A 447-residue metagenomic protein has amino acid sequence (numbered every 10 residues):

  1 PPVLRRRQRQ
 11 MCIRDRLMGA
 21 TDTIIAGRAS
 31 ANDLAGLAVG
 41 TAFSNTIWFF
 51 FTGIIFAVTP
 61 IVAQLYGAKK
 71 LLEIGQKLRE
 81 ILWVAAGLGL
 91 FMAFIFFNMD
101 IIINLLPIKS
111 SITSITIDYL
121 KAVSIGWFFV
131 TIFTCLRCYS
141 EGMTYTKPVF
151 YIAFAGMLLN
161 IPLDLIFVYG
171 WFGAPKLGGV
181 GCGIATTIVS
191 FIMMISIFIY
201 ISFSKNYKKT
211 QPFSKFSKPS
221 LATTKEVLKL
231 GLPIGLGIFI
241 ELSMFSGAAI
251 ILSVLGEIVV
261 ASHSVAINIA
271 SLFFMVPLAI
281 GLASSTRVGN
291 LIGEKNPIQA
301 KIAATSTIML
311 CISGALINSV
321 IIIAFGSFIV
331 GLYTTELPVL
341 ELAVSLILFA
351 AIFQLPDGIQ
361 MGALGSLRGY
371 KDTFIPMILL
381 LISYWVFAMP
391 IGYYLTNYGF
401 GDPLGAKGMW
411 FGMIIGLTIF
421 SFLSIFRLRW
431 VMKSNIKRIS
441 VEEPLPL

Functional and structural regions predicted by a protein language model:
P1-R9, I13: Single conserved hydrophobic/aromatic residue that forms the stacking wall/gate of nucleotide- or nucleobase-binding
R6-R7, V62-F128, A174-L232, V288-F353 (+1 more regions): Short alpha-helical transmembrane segments in multi-pass integral membrane proteins
R14, M18, I47-F51, F91 (+13 more regions): Residue-level hotspots within pore-lining transmembrane alpha-helices of multi-pass secondary transporters
R16-A35, I103-S110, V168-L177, F239-A266 (+4 more regions): Helix-terminus/linker motif at the lipid-water interface of multi-pass membrane proteins
A31-A42, L120, G183, E257-L272 (+2 more regions): Small-residue hotspots at the loop-to-helix junctions and early N-terminal turns of transmembrane alpha-helices
L34-A93, F97, V130-T144, P148-V149 (+2 more regions): Small-residue-rich hydrophobic transmembrane alpha-helices
I55, T59, V123-G142, V149-M157 (+6 more regions): Short runs within selected transmembrane alpha-helices of multi-pass transporters and secretion channels
F96, C138, D164, V168 (+9 more regions): Structural signal for membrane-spanning alpha-helices in multi-pass inner-membrane proteins, emphasizing helix cores
